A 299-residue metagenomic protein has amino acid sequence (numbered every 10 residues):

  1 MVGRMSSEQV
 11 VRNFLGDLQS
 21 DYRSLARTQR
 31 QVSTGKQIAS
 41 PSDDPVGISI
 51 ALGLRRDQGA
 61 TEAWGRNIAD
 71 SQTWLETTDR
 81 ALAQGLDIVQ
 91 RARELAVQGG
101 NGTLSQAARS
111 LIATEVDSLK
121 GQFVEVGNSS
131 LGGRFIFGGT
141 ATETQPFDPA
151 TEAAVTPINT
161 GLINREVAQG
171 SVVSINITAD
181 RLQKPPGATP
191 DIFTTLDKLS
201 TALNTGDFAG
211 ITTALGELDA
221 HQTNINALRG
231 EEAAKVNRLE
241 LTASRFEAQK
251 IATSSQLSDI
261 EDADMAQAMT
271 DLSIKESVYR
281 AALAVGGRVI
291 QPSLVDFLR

Functional and structural regions predicted by a protein language model:
M1-T142, T201-R299: Amphipathic alpha-helical polymerization modules
T144-T205: Cysteine-poor, low-complexity segments in flexible/peripheral regions
